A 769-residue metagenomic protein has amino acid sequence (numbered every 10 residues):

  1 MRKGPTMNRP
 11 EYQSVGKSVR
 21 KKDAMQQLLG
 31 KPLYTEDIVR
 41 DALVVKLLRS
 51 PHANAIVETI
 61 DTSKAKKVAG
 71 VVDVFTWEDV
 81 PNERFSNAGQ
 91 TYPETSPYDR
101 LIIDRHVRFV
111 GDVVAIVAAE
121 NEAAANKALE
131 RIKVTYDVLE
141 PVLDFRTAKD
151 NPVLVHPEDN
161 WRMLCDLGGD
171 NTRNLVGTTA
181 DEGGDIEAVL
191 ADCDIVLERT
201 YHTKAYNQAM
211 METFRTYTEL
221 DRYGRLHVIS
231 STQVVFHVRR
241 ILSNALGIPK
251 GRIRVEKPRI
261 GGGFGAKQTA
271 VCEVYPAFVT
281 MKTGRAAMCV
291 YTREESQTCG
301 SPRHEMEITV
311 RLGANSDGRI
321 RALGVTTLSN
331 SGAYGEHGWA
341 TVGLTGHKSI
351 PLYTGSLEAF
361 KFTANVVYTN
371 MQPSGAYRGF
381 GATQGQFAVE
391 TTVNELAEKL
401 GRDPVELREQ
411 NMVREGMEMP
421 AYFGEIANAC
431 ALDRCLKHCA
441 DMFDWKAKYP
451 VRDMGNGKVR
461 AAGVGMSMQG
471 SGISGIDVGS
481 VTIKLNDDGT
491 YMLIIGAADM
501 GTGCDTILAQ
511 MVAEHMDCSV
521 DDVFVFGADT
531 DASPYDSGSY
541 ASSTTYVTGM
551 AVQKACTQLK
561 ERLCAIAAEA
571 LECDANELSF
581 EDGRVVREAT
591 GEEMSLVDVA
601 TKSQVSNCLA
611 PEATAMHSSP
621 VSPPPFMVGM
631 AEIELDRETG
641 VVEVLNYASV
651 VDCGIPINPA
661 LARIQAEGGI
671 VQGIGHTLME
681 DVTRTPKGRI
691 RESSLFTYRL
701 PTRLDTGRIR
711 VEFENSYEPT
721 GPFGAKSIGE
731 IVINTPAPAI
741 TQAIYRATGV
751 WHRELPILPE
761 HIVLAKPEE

Functional and structural regions predicted by a protein language model:
M1-G168, V196, K602: Flexible, low-hydrophobicity surface segments
K17, K22-Q26, G89-P93, G169-T216 (+4 more regions): Glycine-rich loop/linker segments at domain edges
K22-Q26, V45, E130-L143, Q233 (+4 more regions): Extended active-site and interfacial segments that coordinate phosphate-rich ligands in large catalytic machineries
E78, G247-R252, M281-C289, S316 (+2 more regions): C-terminal catalytic domains of large/alpha subunits in multi-subunit enzymes
R84-Q90, A128-R131, R239-I241, F264-A270 (+10 more regions): Short acidic, glycine/serine/threonine-rich loops at helix termini
A148, R254-V274, T298, G338 (+3 more regions): FAD-binding core of FAD-dependent oxidoreductases, characterized by glycine-rich FAD pyrophosphate-binding loops
V155-L246, M412-T490, A615, P620 (+2 more regions): Helix-loop-helix junctions that connect adjacent transmembrane helices in secondary transporters/permeases, recognized
R240, G261-G284, M288-Y291, C504-V512: Thiamine diphosphate
